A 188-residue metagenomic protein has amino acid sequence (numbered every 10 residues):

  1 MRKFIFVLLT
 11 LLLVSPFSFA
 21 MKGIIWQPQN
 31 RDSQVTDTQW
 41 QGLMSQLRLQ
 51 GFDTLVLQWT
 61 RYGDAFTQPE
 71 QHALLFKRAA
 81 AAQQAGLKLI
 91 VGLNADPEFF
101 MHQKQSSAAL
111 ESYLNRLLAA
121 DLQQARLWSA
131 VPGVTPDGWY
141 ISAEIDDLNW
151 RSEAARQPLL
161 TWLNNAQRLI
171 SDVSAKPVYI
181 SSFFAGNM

Functional and structural regions predicted by a protein language model:
L13-S15: N-terminal signal peptide c-region/cleavage motif recognized by signal peptidases
K22-W26, L55-L57, L89-L93, D137 (+2 more regions): Hydrophobic faces of well-ordered beta-strands that scaffold small-molecule active sites in alpha/beta enzyme cores
I25-Q39, L110-L114: Active-site mouth loops of central-metabolism enzymes
W26-D32, T60-Y62, N94-D96, S142-D146 (+1 more regions): Active-site beta-loop-alpha junctions enriched in small/polar residues
S33-L47, A119-L127, M188: Short, acidic/polar
W40-L49, D53-F99, A155-A175: Aromatic-lined substrate-binding rim segments of carbohydrate-active enzymes
I90-L127: Active-site-adjacent "subsite" loops/lids of carbohydrate-active enzymes
D121-A154: Active-site groove signature of glycoside hydrolases
